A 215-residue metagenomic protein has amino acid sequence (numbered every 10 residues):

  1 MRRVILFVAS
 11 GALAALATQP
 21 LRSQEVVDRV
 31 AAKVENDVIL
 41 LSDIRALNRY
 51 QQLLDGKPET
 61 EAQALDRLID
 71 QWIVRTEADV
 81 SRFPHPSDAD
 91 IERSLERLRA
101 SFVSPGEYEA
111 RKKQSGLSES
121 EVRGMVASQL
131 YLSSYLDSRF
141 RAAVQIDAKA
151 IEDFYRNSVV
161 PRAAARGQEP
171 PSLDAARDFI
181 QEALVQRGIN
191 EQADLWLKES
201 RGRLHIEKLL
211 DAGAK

Functional and structural regions predicted by a protein language model:
M1-V4: Positively charged n-region of N-terminal signal peptides that target proteins for export
F7-A15: Bacterial N-terminal signal peptides
Q19-S23: Sec/Tat signal peptide C-region and signal peptidase I cleavage site
V26-V27, E59-K215: Peptidyl-prolyl cis-trans isomerase
R45-E59: Short, surface-exposed, low-complexity cationic segments
